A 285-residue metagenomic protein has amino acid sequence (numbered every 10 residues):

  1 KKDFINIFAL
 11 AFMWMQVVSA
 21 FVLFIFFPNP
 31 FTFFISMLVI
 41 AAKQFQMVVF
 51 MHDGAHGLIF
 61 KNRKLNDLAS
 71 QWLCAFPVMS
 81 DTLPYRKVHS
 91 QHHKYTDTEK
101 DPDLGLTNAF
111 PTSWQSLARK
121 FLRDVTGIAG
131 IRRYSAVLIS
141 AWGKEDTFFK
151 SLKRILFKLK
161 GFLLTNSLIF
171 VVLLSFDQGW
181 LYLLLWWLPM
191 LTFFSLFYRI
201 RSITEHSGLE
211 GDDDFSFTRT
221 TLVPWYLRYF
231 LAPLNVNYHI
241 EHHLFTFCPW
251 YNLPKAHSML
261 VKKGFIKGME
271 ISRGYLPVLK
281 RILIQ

Functional and structural regions predicted by a protein language model:
K1-A41, F50, A75-L184, W250-Q285: Non-catalytic, topology-defining segments of multipass membrane proteins
V39-I40, S70, C74, P189-M190: Transmembrane alpha-helical core residues of multi-pass small-molecule transporters, especially secondary transporters
A41-M51, G127-R133, W186-D213: Transmembrane alpha-helical segments that form the membrane-embedded catalytic/substrate-channel core of multi-pass
M47-H56, Y85-D97, R201-G208, A232-C248: Histidine-centered catalytic micro-motifs
F50-A69, K100-T107: Aspartate-rich (DDxxD/NDxxD/DxxxD) Mg2+/diphosphate-binding motifs and their adjoining helix-loop segments
A55, I59-F60, D213, P249-W250: Active-site-flanking alpha-helical
A75, R219-N235: Cytosolic juxtamembrane regulatory segments of multi-pass membrane proteins
L209-D213, L244-F245, K255-H257, V261-K263: Polar-ligand-bearing catalytic/cofactor-coordination segments of membrane-embedded or membrane-tethered inner-membrane
